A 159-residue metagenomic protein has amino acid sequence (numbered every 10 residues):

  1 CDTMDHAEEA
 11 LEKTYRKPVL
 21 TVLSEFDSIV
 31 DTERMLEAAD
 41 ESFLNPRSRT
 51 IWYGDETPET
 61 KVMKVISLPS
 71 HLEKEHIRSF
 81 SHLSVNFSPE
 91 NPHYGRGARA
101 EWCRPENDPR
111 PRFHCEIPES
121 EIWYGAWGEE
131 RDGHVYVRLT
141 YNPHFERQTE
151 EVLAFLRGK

Functional and structural regions predicted by a protein language model:
D2-D132, V137-R157: Serine-hydrolase catalytic core
